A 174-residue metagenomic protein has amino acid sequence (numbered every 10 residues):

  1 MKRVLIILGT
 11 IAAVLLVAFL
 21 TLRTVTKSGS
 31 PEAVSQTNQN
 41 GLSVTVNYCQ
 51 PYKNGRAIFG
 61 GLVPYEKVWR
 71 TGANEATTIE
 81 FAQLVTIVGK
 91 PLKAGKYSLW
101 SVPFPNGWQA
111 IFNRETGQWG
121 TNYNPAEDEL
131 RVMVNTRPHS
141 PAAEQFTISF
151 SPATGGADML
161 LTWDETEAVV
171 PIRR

Functional and structural regions predicted by a protein language model:
M1-V4: Positively charged n-region of N-terminal signal peptides that target proteins for export
I6-T21: Hydrophobic membrane-insertion alpha-helices, especially the h-region of bacterial N-terminal signal peptides
A18-S35: Aromatic-capped interface at the extracytoplasmic side of an N-terminal signal-anchor transmembrane helix
A33-Q39, I79, Q83-I87, L161: Short acidic-hydrophobic surface loop/beta-edge motif
T37-K67: Short extracytoplasmic
T71-Q118: Mid-length scaffold segments of soluble, non-membrane domains
G117-W119, Y123-G156: Contiguous ligand/interfacial binding patches
G156-D164: Short, exposed beta-strand-loop hairpins at the edges of beta-sheets in extracellular/periplasmic proteins
